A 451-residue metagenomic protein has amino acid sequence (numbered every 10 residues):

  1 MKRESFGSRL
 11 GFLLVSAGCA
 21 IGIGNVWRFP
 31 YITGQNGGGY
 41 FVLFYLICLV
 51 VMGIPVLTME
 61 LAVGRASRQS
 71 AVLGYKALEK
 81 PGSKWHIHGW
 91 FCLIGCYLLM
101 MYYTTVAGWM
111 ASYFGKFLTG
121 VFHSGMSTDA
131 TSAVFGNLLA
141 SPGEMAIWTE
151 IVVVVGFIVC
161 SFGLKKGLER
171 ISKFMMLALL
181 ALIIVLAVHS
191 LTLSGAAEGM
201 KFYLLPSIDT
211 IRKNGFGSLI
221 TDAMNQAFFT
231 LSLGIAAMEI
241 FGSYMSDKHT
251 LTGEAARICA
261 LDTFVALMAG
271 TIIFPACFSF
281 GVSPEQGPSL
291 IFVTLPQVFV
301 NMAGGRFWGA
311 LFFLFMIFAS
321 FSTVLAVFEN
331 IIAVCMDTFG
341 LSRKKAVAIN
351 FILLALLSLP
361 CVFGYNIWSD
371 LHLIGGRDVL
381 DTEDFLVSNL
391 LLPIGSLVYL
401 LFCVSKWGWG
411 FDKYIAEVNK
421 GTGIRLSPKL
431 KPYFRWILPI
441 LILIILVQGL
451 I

Functional and structural regions predicted by a protein language model:
M1-W27, V56-L61, R65-I87, S246-T250 (+1 more regions): Membrane-interface "cap" regions at the ends of multi-pass membrane proteins
K2-F6, E169, K173-F321, L325 (+2 more regions): Membrane-embedded translocation segments of transport machinery
R3, A107-A140, Y244-K248, G253 (+6 more regions): Helix-loop-helix connectors at the membrane interface of multi-pass transporters/channels
R3-E4, I32-N36, A66-F91, T104-K165 (+5 more regions): Inter-helical loop and helix-membrane interface segments of multi-pass membrane transporters/permeases
S5, G11-L13, C19, A146-I147 (+5 more regions): Loop-to-transmembrane helix boundary motifs in multi-pass membrane proteins
S5-S16, F41-F44, K84-Y97, W148-V152 (+6 more regions): Select transmembrane alpha-helical segments in multipass membrane proteins
G11-C48, A236-G242, G253-A256, A260-L261: Transmembrane helix-boundary motif of multi-pass solute transporters/channels
H88, F339-F351, T382-I442: C-terminal membrane-solvent junction of multi-pass transporters and transport-like membrane proteins
